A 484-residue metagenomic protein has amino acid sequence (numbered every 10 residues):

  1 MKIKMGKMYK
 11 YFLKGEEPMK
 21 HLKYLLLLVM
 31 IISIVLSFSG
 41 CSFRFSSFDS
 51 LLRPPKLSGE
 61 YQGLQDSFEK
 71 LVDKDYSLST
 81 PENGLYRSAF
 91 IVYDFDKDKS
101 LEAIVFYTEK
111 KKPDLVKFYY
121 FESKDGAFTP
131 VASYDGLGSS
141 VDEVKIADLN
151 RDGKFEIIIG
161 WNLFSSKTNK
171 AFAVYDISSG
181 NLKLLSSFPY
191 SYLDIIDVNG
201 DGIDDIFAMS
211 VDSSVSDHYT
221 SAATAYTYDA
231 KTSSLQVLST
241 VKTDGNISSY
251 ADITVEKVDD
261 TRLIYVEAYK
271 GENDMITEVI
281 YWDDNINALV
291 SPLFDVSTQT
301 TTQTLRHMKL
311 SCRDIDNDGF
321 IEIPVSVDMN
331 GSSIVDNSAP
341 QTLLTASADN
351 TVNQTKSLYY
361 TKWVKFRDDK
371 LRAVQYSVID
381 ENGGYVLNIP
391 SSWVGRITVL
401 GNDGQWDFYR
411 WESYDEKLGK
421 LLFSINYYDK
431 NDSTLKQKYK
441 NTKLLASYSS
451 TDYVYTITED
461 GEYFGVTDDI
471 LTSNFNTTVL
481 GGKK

Functional and structural regions predicted by a protein language model:
M1-P18: Short, Lys/Arg-enriched N-terminal segments with co-localized hydrophobic residues within the first ~10-30 amino acids
M19-S46: Sec-dependent N-terminal signal peptides of Gram-positive bacterial secreted proteins and lipoproteins
F38-T398, A446-Y448, G481-K484: Beta-propeller-forming repeat regions
I206, I264, L387, G404-S413 (+1 more regions): Generic recognition of long tandem-repeat/solenoid scaffolds
A268-Y269, S326-D328, Y409-E416, I457-E462: Secondary-structure transition/turn motif
G331-I334, L435-V466: Extracytosolic low-complexity repeat regions of secreted or lipid-anchored proteins
S392-K440, L444-L445: Secretory pathway targeting signatures of secreted, lumenal, and periplasmic proteins
Y455-K484: Surface-exposed amphipathic alpha-helical segments
